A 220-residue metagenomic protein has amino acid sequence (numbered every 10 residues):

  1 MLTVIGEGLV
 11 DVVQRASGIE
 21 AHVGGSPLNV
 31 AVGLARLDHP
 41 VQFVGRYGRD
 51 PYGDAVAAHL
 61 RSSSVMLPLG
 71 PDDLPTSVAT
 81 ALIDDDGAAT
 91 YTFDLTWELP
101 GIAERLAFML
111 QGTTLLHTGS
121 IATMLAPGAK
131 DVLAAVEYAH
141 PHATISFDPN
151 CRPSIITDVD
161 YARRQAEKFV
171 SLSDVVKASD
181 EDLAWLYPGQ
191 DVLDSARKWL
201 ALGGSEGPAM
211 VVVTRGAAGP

Functional and structural regions predicted by a protein language model:
M1-Q14: Positively charged, low-complexity intrinsically disordered leader regions
G8, I121, P149: Active-site metal-binding loops of divalent metal-dependent hydrolases
V12, H39-S120, I145: Conserved N-terminal subdomain of the carbohydrate kinase-like
R15-G24, A196: Short pre-catalytic strand/loop immediately N-terminal to key active-site residues, enriched for Gly-Thr
P27-R36, L133-E137: Histidine-anchored nucleotide/phosphate-binding helix
D131-H142, R164-L172: Catalytic-core regions built around general acid/base machinery
H142-N150: Short beta-strand/loop segments at the ligand-binding rim of alpha/beta enzyme cores
P153-P220: Conserved phosphate/ATP/ADP-binding segment of small-molecule kinases
